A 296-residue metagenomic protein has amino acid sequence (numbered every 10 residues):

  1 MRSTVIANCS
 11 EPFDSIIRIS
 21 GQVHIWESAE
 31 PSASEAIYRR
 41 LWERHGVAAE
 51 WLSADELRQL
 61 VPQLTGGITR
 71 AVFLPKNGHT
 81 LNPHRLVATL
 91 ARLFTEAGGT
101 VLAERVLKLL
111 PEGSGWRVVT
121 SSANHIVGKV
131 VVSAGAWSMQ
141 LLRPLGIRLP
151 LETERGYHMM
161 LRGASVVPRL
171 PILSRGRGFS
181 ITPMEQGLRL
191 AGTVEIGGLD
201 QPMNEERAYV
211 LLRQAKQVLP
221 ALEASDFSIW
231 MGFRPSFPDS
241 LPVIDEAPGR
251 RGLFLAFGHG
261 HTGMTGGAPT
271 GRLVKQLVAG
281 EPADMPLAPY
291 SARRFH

Functional and structural regions predicted by a protein language model:
M1, I16-I17, L110, S114-W116 (+1 more regions): Active-site substrate-recognition segment that forms the wall of the catalytic cavity or substrate channel
M1-A54: Dinucleotide-binding Rossmann-like beta1-alpha1 core, especially the glycine-rich loop that anchors the ADP
M1-S3, V23-S34, Q59-L60, V72-R92 (+2 more regions): Short beta-strand to alpha-helix junction loop
N8-I19, H45-A48, E96-T100, I147 (+2 more regions): Surface-exposed helix-capping loop/turn segments at secondary-structure junctions
E30, D55, A136-W137, P269: Alpha-helix/helix-capping structural signal
A33-E43, L64-K129: Helical element adjacent to the flavin cofactor pocket in flavoenzyme catalytic cores
A49-W51, E56, P83, R175-G176 (+2 more regions): C-terminal catalytic lobe of FAD-dependent flavoproteins
